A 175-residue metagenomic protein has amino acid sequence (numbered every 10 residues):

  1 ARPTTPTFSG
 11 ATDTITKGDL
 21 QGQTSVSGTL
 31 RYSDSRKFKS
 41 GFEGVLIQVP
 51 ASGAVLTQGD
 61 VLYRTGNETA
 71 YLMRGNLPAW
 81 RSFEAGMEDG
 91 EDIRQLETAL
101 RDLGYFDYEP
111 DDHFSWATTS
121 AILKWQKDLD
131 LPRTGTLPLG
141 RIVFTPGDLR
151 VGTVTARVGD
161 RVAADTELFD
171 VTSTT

Functional and structural regions predicted by a protein language model:
A1-T5: N-terminal export/targeting signal detector
A11-K17, G22-S27, Y32-T57, Y63 (+5 more regions): Short beta-strand segments of a lipoyl-like beta-sandwich/carrier module
P50-G53, D60, G66, L100-D107 (+2 more regions): Sec/Tat-exported extracytoplasmic proteins
A85-P132: A short amphipathic alpha-helical interaction element
R133-L139: Short, well-structured active-site flanking segments
